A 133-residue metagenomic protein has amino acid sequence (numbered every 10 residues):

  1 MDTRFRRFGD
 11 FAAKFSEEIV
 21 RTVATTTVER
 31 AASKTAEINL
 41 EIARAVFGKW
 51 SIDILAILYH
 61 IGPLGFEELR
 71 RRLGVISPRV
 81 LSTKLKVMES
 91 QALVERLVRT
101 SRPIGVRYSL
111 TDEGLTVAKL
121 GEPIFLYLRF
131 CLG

Functional and structural regions predicted by a protein language model:
M1-V46: N-terminal leader segment of winged-helix/HTH proteins
A12, I42, V46, W50 (+1 more regions): General detector of folded, globular domains
E29-V80: N-terminal helix-turn-helix DNA-binding core of bacterial DNA-binding proteins
A56, Q91, L120-L132: Alpha-helical linker/hinge and terminal dimerization helices associated with HTH transcriptional regulators
E67, K86, V106: Residues within the helices of the helix-turn-helix
L81, L85-Q91: Basic amphipathic alpha-helical segments that dock to polyanions
E89-R99: A short, conserved structural fragment
T100-I124: Basic, amphipathic "hinge/linker" alpha-helix immediately C-terminal to the N-terminal HTH DNA-binding motif
